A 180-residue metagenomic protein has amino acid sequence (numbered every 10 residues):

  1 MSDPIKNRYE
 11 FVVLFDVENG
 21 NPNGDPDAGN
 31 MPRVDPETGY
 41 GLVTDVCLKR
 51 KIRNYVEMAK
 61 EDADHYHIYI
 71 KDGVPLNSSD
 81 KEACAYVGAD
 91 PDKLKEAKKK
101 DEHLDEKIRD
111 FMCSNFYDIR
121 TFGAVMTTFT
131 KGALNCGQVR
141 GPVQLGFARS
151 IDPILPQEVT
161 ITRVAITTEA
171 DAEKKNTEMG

Functional and structural regions predicted by a protein language model:
M1-G180: RNA-binding basic/glycine-rich loop and surface signature characteristic of RAMP-family CRISPR effectors
